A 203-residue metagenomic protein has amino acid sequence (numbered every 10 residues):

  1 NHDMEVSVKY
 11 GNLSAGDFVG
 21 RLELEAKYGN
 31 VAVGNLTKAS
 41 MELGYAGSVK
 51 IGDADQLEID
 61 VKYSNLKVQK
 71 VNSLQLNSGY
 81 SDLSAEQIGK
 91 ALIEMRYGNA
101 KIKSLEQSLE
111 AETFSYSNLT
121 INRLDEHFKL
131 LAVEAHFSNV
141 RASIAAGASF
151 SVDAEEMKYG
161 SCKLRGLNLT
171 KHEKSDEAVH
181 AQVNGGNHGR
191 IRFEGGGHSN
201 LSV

Functional and structural regions predicted by a protein language model:
N1-V203: Intrinsically disordered, low-complexity terminal regions
